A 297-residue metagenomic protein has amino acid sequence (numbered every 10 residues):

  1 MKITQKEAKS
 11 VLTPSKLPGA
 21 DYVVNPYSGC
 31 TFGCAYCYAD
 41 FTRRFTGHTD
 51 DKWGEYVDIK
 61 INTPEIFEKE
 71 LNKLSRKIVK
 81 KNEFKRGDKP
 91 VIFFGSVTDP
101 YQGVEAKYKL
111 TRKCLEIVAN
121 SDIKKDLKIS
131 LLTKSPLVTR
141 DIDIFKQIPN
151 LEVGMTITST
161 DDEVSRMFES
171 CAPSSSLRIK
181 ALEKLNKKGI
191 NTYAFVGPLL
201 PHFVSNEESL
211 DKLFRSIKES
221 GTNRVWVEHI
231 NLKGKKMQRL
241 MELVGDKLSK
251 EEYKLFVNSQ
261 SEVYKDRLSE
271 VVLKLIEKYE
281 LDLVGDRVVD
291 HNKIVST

Functional and structural regions predicted by a protein language model:
M1-E7, T13-P14, S205-T297: Auxiliary Fe-S-binding modules of radical SAM enzymes
K2-T31, A35-E152, D162: Conserved Radical SAM active-site core
Y22, I92, I129, V153-M155 (+3 more regions): Hydrophobic faces of well-ordered beta-strands that scaffold small-molecule active sites in alpha/beta enzyme cores
V97-D99, K134-P136, T156-T160, G197-P201 (+2 more regions): Active-site beta-loop-alpha junctions enriched in small/polar residues
L110-C114, D141, L177-L182, S209-S216 (+1 more regions): A general structural detector for well-ordered alpha-helical segments in enzyme core domains, enriched
A119, D143-K146, L182-K188, L273-E277: Surface-exposed amphipathic alpha-helices with a cationic face
L131, P136, L200-K212: Active-site glycine- and acidic-residue-rich loops that bind and position anionic ligands or nucleotide-like cofactors
T160, E169-C171, K184-N206: Conserved strand-turn element in the central/C-terminal portion of the radical SAM core barrel that lines
